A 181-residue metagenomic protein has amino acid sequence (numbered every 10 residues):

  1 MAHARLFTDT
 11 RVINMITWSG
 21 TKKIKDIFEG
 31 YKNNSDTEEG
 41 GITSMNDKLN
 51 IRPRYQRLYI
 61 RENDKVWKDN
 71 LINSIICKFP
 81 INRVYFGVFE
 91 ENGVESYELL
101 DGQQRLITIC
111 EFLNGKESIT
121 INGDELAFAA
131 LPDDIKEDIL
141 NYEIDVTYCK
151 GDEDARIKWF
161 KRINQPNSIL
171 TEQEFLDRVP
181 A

Functional and structural regions predicted by a protein language model:
A4-K22, E29, Q56-E62, D69-A181: Basic- and aromatic-enriched surface patches that contact anionic nucleotides/nucleic acids
R11, M15-N50: N- or domain-start disorder-to-order transition segments that initiate the globular core
